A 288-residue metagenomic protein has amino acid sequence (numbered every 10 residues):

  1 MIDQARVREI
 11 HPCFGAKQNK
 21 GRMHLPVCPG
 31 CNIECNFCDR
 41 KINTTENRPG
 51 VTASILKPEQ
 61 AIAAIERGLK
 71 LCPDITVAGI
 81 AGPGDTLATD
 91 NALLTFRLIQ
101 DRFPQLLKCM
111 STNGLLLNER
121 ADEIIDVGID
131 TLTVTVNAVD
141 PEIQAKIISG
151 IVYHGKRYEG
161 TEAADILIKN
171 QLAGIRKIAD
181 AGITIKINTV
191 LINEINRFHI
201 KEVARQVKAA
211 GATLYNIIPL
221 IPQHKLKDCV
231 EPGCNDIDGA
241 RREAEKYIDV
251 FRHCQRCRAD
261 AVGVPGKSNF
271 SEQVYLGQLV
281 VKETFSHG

Functional and structural regions predicted by a protein language model:
M1-P26, R40-I55, R67, L71-D74 (+2 more regions): N-terminal [4Fe-4S]-dependent radical SAM core
L25-N36: Cysteine-centered iron-sulfur cluster-binding motifs in ferredoxin-type domains/subunits of redox enzymes
R48-I55, I148-I151, G160-T161, C229-P232: Short glycine-enriched, charge-decorated loop/helix-capping segments at active-site entrances that position
Q60-A81: Short Fe-S-cluster ligation motifs
L87-I218, Q223: Conserved AdoMet/S-adenosylmethionine-binding subsite of the radical SAM
P222-E231, A240-A244: Accessory, usually C-terminal, subdomains that scaffold auxiliary metal cofactors
N235-G288: C-terminal accessory regions of radical SAM enzymes
